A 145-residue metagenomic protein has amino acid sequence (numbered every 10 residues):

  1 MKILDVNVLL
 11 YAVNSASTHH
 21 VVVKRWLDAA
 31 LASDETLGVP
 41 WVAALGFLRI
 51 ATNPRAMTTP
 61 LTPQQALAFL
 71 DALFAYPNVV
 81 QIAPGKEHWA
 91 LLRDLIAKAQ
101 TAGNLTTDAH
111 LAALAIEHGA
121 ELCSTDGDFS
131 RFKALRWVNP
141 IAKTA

Functional and structural regions predicted by a protein language model:
M1, A112-A145: Acidic, PIN/NYN-like endoribonuclease modules and their adjacent C-terminal/linker elements
M1-I3, N7-V39, P54-A68, T144-A145: Short, well-structured N-terminal submotif of metal-dependent ribonuclease cores
D5, D108, D126: Acidic active-site catalytic centers that drive phospho-/nucleotidyl reactions and related ester hydrolyses
S33-D34, Y76-P77, E117-H118, F132: Structured helix-beta-strand junction loops
G38-W41, T125: Short beta-strand segments at enzyme active-site cores
F47: Extracytoplasmic
L73: Ligand-binding beta-strand-loop-alpha-helix segment within the catalytic cores of soluble metabolic enzymes
V79-C123: Active-site neighborhoods of divalent-metal-dependent phosphate/nucleic-acid chemistry enzymes
